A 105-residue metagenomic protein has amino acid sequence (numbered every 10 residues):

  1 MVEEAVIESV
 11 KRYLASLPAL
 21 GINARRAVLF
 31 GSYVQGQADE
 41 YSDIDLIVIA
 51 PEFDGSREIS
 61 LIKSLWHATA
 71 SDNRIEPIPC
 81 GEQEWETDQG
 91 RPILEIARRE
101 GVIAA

Functional and structural regions predicted by a protein language model:
M1-R25, Q35-E40, A50-A105: Catalytic core of pol beta-like nucleotidyltransferases
F30-S32: Glycine-rich beta-strand-to-loop/alpha-helix junction loops that act as flexible
D45-V48: Short beta-strand->loop micro-motif that forms the acidic, two-metal-ion catalytic signature in nucleotide-processing
